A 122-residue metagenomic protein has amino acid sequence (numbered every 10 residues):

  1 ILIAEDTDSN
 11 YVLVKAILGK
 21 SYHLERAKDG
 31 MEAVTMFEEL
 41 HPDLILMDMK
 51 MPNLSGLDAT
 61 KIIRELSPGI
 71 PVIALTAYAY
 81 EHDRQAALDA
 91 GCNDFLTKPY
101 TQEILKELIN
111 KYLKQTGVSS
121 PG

Functional and structural regions predicted by a protein language model:
E5: Conserved acidic carboxylate
V12-G19: Charged docking surfaces used in two-component/phosphorelay signaling
Y22-K28, M36, L96: Short hydrophobic/Thr-rich beta-strand motif most characteristic of the beta2 strand and flanking loop of CheY-like
D29-E32, S55-A59: Acidic catalytic/metal-coordinating carboxylates
L40-L46: Active-site beta3 strand of CheY-like receiver
M51: Receiver (REC) domain active-site loop signature in two-component systems and cognate sites in sensor histidine kinases
Y100-I109: C-terminal output helix
